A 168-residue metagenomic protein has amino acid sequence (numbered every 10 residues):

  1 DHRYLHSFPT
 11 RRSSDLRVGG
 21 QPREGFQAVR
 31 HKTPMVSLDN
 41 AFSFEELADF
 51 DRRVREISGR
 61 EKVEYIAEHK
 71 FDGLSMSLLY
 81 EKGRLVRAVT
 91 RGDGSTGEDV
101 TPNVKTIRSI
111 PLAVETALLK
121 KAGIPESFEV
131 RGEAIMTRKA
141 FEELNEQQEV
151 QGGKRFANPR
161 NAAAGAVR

Functional and structural regions predicted by a protein language model:
D1-H6: Short, exposed "boundary/linker" segments that immediately precede the start of a downstream structural module
S7-R168: RNA/tRNA-interacting regions in translation and RNA-turnover enzymes
